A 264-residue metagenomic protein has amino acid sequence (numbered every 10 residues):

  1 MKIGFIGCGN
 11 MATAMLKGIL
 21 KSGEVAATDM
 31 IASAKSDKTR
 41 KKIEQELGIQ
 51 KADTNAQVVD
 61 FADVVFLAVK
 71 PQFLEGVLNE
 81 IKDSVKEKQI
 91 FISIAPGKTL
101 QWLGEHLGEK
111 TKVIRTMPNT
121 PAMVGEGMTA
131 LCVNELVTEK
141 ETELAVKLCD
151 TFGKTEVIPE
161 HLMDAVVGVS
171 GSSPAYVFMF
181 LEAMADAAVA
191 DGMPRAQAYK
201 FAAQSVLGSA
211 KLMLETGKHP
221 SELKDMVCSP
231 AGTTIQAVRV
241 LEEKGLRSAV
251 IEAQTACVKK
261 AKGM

Functional and structural regions predicted by a protein language model:
M1-D53, E126, V189-A190: NAD(P)+-binding Rossmann beta1-loop-alpha1 motif at the extreme N-terminus of oxidoreductases
M30, R40, V58, P194-A202 (+2 more regions): Small-residue helix-packing motif on alpha-helices
D37, L47, N55-L131, E135: Rossmann-like NAD(P)(H) cofactor-binding subdomain of soluble oxidoreductases
W102-K112, M128-A165, F178-E215, M264: Internal alpha-helical scaffold of NAD(P)-dependent oxidoreductase catalytic cores
V166-A175, A196, K224: A short glycine-threonine-serine/GTX helix/turn-capping micro-motif
A203-M264: NAD(P)-dependent Rossmann-like dehydrogenase/reductase catalytic/cofactor-binding core
